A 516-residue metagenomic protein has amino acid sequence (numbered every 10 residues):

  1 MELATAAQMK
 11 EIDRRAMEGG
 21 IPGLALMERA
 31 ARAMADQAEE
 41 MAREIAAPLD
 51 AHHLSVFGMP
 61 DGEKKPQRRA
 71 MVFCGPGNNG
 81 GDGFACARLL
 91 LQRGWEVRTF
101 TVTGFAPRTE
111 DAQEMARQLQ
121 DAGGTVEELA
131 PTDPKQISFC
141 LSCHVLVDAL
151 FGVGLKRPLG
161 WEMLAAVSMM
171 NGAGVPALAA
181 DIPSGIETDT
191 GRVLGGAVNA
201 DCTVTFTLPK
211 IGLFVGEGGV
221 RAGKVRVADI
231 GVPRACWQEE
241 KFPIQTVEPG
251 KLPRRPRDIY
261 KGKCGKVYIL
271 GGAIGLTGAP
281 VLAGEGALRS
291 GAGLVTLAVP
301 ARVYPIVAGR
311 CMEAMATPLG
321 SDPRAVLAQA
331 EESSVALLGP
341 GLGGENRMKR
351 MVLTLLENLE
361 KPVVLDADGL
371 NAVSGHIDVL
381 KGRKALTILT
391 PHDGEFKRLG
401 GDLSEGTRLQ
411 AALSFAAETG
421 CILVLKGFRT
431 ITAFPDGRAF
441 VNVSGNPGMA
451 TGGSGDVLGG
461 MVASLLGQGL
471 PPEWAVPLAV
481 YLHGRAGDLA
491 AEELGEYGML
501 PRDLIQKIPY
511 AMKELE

Functional and structural regions predicted by a protein language model:
M1-V102, T109, C202, L213-V363 (+3 more regions): Small-residue (G/A/S/T)-rich helix-start motifs and N-terminal tracts that mark the onset
K65, A87-N171, P305-T317, R324-E332: N-terminal small/polar loop signature for handling phosphorylated ligands or for N-terminal nucleophile
D111, P158-L159, G191-R192, G400-S404: Short, solvent-exposed loop/turn segments at secondary-structure boundaries
P131-P134, S184-T188, I211, D322-P323 (+1 more regions): Short acidic loop-to-helix transition motifs that present clustered carboxylates
H144-V145, L150-E240: Internal gly/pro-rich beta-alpha loop/helix module that stabilizes soluble enzyme cofactors or their anionic handles
